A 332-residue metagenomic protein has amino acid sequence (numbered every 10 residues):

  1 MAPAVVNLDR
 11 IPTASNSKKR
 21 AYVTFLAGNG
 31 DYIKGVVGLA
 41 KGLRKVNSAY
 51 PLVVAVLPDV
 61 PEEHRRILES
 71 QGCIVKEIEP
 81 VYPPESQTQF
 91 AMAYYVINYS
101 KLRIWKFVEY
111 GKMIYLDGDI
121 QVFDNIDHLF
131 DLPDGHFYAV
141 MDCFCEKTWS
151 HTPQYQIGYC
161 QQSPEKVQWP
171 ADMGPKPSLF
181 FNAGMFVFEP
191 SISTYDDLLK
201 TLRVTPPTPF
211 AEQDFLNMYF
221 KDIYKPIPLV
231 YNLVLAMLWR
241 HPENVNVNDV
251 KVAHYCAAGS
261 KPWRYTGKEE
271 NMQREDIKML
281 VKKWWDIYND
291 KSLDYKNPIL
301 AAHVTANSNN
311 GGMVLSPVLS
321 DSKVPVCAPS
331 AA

Functional and structural regions predicted by a protein language model:
M1-A332: Glycosyltransferase catalytic domains, chiefly GT-A lineage
